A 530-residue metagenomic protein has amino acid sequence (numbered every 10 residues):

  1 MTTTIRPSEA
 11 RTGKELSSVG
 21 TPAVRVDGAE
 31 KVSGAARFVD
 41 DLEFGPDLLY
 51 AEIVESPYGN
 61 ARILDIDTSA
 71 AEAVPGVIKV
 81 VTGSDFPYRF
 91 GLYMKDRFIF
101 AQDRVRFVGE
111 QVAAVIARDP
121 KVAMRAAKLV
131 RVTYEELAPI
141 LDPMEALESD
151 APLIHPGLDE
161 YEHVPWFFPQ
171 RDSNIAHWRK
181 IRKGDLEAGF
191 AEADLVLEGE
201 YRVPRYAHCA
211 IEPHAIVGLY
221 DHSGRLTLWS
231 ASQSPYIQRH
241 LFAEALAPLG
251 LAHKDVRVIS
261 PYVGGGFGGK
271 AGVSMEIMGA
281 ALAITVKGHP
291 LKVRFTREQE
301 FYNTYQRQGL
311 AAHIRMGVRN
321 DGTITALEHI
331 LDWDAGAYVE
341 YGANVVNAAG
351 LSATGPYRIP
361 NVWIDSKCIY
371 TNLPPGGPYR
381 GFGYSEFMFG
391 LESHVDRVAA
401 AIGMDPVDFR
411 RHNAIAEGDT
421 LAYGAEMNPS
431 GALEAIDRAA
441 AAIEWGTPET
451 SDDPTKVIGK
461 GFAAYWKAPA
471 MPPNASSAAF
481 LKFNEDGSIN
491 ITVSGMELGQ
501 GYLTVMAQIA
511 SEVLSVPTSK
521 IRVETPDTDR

Functional and structural regions predicted by a protein language model:
M1-A36, L421, I436-D453, G459 (+3 more regions): Intrinsic disorder at enzyme termini
M1-R171, V196-G199: Flexible, low-hydrophobicity surface segments
T21, D27-E30, G34, Q170-I216 (+2 more regions): Glycine-rich loop/linker segments at domain edges
V39-L49, I211-H214, V362-L373, A475 (+2 more regions): Flexible hinge/switch segments at interdomain interfaces of large molecular machines
I53-V81, A113-Y134, A215-K287, Y341-S352 (+7 more regions): Alpha-helical support elements that line or immediately flank enzyme active sites and cofactor-binding pockets
V81-E110, M144-D159, P165, I237 (+7 more regions): Short, surface-exposed loop/turn segments at secondary-structure boundaries that line and modulate
A138-M144, M404-N413, G446-V457, T518-E524: Flexible, glycine/charged-enriched surface loops at secondary-structure junctions
I154-A247, A414-S488: Helix-loop-helix junctions that connect adjacent transmembrane helices in secondary transporters/permeases, recognized
